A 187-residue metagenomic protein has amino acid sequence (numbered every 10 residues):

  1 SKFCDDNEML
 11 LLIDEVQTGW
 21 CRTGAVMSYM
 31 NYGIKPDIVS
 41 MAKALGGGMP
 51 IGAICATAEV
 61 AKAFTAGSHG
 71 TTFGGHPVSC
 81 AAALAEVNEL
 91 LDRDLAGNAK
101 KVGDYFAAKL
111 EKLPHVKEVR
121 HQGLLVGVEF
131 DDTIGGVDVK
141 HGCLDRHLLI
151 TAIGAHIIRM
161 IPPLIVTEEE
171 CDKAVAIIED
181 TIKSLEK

Functional and structural regions predicted by a protein language model:
S1-K187: Conserved N-terminal phosphate-binding loop of PLP-dependent enzymes in the Aspartate aminotransferase
